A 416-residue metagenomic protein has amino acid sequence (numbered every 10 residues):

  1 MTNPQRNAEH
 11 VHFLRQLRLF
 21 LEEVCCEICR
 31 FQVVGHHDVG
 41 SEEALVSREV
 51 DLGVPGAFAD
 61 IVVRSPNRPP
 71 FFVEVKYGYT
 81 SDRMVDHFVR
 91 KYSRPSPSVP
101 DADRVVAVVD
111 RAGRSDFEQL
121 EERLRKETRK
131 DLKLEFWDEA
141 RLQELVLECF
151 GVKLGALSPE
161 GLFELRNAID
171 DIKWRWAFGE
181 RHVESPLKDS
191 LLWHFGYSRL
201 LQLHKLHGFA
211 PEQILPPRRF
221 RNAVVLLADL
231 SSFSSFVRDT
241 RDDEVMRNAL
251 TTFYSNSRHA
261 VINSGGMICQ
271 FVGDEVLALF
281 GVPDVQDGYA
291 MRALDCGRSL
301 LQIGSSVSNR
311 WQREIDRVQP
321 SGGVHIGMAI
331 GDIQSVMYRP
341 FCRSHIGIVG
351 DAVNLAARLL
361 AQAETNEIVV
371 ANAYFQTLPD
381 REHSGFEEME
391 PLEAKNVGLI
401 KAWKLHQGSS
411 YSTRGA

Functional and structural regions predicted by a protein language model:
M1-V54: Acidic-basic catalytic patches of nuclease active cores, encompassing PD-(D/E)XK and other metal-cofactor nuclease
L17, V50-L52, A57-P95, R104-A107: Conserved catalytic cores of phosphodiester-cleaving nucleases, focusing on short active-site segments
D38-V54, S65-P69, V73, K126-K133 (+4 more regions): Intrinsically disordered, glycine/charged-rich C-terminal tails and inter-domain linkers that flank nucleotidyl cyclase
D82-R83, R114-E121, L145-L147, Q334-Y338 (+1 more regions): Switch/connector loops and helix/strand junctions flanking conserved nucleotide-binding motifs in nucleotide-processing
S96-R141, F375: Nucleic-acid nuclease catalytic cores
E212-D295: Catalytic NTP-binding/metal-coordinating core of nucleotidyl cyclase/transferase enzymes
N263-R292, V307-V349, W403: Catalytic core of nucleotidyl cyclases, primarily class III adenylyl/guanylyl cyclases
A329-I330, D351-A373: Catalytic/regulatory signature loops of cyclic-dinucleotide turnover enzymes and related class III nucleotidyl cyclases
